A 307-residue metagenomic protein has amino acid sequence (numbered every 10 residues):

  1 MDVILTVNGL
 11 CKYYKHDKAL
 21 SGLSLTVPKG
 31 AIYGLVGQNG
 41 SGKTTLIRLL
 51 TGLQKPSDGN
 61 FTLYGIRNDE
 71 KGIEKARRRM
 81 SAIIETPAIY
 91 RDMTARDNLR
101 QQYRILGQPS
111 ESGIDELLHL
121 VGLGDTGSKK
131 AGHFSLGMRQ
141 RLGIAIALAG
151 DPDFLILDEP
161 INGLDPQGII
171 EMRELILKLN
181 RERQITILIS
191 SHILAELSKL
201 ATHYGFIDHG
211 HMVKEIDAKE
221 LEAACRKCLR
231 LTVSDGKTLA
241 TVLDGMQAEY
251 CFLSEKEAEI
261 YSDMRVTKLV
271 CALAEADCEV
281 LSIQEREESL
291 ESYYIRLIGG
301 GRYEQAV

Functional and structural regions predicted by a protein language model:
T51: Helix-to-loop junction immediately C-terminal to a conserved catalytic motif
G59-D69, K75-A76: Conserved ABC transporter NBD signature motif
R100, E111-T126: Conserved ABC ATPase "signature" region
L155-E159: Catalytic Walker B motif of ABC-type/P-loop ATPase nucleotide-binding domains
I170-R183: Helical segment within the ABC ATPase nucleotide-binding domain
K227-L297: Short, charged/small-residue-rich alpha-helical element at the C-terminal edge of ABC transporter nucleotide-binding
